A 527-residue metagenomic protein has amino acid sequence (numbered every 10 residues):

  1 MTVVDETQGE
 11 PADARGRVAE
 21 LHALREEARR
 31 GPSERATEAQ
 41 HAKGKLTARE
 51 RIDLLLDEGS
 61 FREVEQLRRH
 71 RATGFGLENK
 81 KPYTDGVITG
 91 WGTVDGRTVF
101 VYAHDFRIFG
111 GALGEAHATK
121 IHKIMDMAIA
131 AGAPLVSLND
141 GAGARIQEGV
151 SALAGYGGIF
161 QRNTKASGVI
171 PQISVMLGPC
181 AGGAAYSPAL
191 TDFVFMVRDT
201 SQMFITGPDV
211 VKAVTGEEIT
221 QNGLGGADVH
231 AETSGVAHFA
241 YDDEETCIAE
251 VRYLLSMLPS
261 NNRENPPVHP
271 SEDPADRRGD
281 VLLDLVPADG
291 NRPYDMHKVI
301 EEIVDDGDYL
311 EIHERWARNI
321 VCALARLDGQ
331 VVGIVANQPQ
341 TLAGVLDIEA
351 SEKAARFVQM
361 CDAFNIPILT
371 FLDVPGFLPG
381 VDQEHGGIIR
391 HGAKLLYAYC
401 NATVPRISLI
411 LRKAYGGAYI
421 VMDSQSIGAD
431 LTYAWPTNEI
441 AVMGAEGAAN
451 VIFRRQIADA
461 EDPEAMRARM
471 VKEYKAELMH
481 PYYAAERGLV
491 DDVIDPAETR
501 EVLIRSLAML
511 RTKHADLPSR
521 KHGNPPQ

Functional and structural regions predicted by a protein language model:
M1-Q527: Ligand-binding clefts of soluble mixed alpha/beta catalytic domains
